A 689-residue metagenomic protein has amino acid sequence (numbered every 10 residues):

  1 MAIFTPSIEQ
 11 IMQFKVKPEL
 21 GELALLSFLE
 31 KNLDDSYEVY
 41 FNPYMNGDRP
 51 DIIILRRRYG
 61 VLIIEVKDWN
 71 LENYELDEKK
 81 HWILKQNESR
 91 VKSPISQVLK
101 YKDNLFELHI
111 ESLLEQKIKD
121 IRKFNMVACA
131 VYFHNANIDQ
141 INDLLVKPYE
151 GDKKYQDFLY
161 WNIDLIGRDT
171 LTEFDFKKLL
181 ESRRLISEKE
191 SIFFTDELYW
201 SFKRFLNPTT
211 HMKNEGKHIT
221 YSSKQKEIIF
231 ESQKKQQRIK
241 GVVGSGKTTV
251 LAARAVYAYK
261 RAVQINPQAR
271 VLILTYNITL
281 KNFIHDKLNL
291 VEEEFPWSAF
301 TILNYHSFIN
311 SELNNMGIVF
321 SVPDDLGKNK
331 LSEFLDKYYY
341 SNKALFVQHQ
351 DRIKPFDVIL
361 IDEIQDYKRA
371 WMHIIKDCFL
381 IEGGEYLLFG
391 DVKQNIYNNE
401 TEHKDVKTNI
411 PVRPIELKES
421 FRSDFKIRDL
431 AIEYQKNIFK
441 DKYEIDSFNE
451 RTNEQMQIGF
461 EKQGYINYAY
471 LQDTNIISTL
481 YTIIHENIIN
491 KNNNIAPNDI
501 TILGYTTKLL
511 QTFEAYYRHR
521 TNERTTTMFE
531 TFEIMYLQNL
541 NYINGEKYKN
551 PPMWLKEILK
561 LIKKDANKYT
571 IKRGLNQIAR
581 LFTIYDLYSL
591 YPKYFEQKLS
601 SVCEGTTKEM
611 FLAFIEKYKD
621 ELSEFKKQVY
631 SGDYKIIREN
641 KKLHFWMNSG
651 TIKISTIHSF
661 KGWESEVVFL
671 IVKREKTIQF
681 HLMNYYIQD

Functional and structural regions predicted by a protein language model:
M1-P50, I54-M212: Intrinsically disordered, low-complexity Ser/Thr/Pro/Gly-rich regulatory segments
M1-Y37, A253-Y259, P267, Y340-I353 (+1 more regions): Short N-terminal secondary-structure initiator segments
E38, V61-I63, V358-I361, L387: Hydrophobic "anchor" residues on beta-strands that sit immediately upstream of conserved functional sites
V91, S96-E107, K240-G244, D324-E333 (+1 more regions): Acidic/glycine-enriched edge-of-secondary-structure segments
N142-F205, E294-F300, S307-K330, N522-K572: Extended low-complexity acidic/polar segments
K217-H218, S223, E227-F230, K235-S298 (+5 more regions): Conserved helicase motor core of SF1/SF2 NTP-dependent helicases
L313-D357, E363, Y367-C378, I652-S659: Conserved RecA-like ASCE ATPase "motif II neighborhood" in helicase/translocase motors
G327, Q511-Y517, A613, K617 (+1 more regions): Short, charged N-terminal beta->alpha structural module
